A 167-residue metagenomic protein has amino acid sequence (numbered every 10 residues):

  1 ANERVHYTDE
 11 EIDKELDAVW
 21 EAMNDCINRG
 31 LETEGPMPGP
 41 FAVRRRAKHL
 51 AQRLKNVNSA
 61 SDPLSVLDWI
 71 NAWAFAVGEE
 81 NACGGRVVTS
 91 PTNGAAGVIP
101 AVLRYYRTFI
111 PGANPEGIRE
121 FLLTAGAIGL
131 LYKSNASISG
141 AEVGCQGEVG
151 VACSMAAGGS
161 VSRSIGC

Functional and structural regions predicted by a protein language model:
A1-N2, C167: Mobile "lid/hinge" segments at catalytic clefts and subdomain interfaces of large enzymes
V5-G144: Accessory "access/gating" subregions that flank catalytic or transport cores
K133-C167: C-terminal catalytic subdomain
